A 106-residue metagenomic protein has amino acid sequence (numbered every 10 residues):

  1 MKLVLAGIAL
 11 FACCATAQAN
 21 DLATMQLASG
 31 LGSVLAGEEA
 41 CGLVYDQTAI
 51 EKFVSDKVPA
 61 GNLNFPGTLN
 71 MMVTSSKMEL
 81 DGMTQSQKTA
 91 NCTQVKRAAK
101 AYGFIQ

Functional and structural regions predicted by a protein language model:
V4-C13: Sec-dependent N-terminal signal peptides
F11-A12, E39, A90: Secreted/extracellular small peptides and ectodomain modules produced from precursors
C14-A19: Sec/Tat signal peptide C-region and signal peptidase I cleavage site
N20-G37: Short N-terminal segments immediately surrounding and downstream of signal-peptide cleavage
G37, L43-V44: Terminal alpha-helical segments
V44-Q106: Compact alpha-helical subdomains of small soluble proteins
